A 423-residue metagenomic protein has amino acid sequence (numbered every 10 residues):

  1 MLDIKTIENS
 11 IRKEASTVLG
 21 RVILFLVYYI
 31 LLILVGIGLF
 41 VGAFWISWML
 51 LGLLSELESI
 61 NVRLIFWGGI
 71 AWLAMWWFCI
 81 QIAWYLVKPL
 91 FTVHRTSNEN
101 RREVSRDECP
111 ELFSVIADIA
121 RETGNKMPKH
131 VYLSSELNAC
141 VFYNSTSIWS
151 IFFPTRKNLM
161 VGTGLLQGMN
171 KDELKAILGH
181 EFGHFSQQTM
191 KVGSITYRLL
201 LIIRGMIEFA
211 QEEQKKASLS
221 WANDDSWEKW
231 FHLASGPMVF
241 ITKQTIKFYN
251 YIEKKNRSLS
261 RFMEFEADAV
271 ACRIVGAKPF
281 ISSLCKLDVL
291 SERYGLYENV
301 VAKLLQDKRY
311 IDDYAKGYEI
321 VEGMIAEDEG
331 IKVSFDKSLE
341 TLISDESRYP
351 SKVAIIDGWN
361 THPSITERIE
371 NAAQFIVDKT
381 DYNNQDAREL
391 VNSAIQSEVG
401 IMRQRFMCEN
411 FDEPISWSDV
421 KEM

Functional and structural regions predicted by a protein language model:
M1-S147, T155, E253, S291 (+2 more regions): Hydrophobic or amphipathic, alpha-helical segments that drive membrane association/targeting
M1-S16, G20, S220-S260, F265 (+3 more regions): Cytosolic-facing loops and C-terminal tails of multi-pass membrane proteins
R21-Y28, L32, Y197, L201-R204 (+3 more regions): Short hydrophobic helices that act as membrane-entry/anchoring signals
I116, V141, H180, A267 (+1 more regions): Residue-level signature of catalytic and energy-coupling elements of molecular machines, predominantly ATP/GTP-dependent
R121, F142-F152, K191-G193, Y197 (+3 more regions): AAA+ P-loop NTPase catalytic core and its hallmark functional loops
M160-A176, K255-S258: Short pre-active-site segment immediately N-terminal to the catalytic Zn-binding motif
G179-Y197, A277-K278: Catalytic Zn2+-binding segment of zinc metalloproteases
Y197-E228, A271-I274: Post-HExxH zinc-binding segment in Zn-dependent metallohydrolases
